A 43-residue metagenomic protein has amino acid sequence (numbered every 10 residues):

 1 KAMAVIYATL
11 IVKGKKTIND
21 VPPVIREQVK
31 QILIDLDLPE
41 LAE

Functional and structural regions predicted by a protein language model:
K1-E43: Viral virion structural and adsorption modules
